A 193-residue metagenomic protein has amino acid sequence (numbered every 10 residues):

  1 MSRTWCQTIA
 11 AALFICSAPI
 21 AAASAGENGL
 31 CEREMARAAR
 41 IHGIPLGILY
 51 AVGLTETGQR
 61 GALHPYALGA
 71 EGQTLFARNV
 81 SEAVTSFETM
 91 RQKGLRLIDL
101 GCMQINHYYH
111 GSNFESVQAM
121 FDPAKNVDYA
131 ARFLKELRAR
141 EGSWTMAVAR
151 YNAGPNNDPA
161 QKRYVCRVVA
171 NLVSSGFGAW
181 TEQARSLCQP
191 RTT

Functional and structural regions predicted by a protein language model:
M1-I9: Bacterial N-terminal signal peptides that target proteins for export
T8-A18: Bacterial N-terminal signal peptides
S24-T193: Catalytic glycan-binding domains that act on GlcNAc-containing polysaccharides
